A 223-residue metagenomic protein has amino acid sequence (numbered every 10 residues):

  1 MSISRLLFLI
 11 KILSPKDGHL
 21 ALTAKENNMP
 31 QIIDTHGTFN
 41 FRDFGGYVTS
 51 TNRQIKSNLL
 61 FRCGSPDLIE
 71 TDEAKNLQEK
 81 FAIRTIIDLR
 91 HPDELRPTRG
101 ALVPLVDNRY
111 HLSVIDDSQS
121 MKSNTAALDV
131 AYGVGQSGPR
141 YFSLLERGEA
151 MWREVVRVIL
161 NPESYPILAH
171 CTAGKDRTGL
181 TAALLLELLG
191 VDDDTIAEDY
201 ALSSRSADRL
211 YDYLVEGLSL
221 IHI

Functional and structural regions predicted by a protein language model:
M1, H222-I223: N-terminal regions encompassing targeting/leader/pre-sequences
S2-R5, S14: Low-acidity, Ser/Thr- and Arg-rich intrinsically disordered low-complexity segments
L6, I221-H222: Extended hydrophobic/Leu-rich segments
I10, D17-N28: Short, Lys/Arg-enriched N-terminal segments with co-localized hydrophobic residues within the first ~10-30 amino acids
I10-K11, T172: Exposed boundary/loop context
K25-L168, L180-I221: Cys-dependent protein tyrosine phosphatase-like superfamily
A173, R177-T178, I223: Ser/Thr-glycine-rich phosphate-binding loops at phosphate-binding pockets of nucleotides, nucleotide cofactors
